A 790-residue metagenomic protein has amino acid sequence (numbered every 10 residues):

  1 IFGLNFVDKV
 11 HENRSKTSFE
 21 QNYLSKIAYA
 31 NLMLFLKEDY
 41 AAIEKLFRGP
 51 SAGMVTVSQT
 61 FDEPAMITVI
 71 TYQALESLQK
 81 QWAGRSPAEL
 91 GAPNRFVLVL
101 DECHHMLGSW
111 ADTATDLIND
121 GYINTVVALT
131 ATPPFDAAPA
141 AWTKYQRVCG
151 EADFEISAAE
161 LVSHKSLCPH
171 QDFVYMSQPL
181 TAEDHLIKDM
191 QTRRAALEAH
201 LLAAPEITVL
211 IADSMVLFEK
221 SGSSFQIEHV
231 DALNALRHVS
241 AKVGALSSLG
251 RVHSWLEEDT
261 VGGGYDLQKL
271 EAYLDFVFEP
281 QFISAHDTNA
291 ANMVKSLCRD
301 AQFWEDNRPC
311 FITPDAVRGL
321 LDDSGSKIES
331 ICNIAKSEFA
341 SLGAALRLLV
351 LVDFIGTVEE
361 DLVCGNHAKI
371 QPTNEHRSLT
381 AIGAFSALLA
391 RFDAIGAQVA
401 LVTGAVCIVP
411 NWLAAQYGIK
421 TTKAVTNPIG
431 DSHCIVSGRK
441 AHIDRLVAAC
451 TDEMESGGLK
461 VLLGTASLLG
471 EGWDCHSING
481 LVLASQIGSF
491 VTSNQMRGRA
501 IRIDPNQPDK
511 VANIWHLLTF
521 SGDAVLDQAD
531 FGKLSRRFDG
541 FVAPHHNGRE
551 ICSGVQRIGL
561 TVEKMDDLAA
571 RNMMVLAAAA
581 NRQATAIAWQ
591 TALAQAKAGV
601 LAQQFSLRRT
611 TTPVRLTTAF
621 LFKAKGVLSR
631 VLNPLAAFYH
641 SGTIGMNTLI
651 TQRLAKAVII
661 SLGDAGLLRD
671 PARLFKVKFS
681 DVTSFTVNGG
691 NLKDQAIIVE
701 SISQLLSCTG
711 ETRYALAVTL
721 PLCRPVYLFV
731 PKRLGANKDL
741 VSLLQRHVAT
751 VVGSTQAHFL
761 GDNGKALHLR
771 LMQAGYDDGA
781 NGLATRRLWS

Functional and structural regions predicted by a protein language model:
L4-T68, G84, L90, V97 (+7 more regions): Conserved C-terminal RecA-like helicase domain
S15-K16, Q73-S77, H105, T132-D136 (+8 more regions): Conserved nucleotide-binding/hydrolysis micro-motifs of P-loop NTPases
T17-Q21, S77-K80, G108, F135-A140 (+7 more regions): Switch/connector loops and helix/strand junctions flanking conserved nucleotide-binding motifs in nucleotide-processing
T68-T71, N124-A131, L462-G464: Structural recognition of the conserved hydrophobic beta-strand(s) that form the central parallel beta-sheet of P-loop
Q73-L75, G84-A128: SF2 helicase catalytic motif II
H104, I370-H376, A387-A394, A400-Q556: Conserved RecA-like P-loop NTPase helicase motor core
L107-L167: Post-DEXD/H (motif II) to motif III coupling segment of the RecA-like Helicase ATP-binding lobe
A199-L249, D530-D739, T755-A757: Long, largely alpha-helical accessory region at the distal end of helicase-like NTP-driven motors
